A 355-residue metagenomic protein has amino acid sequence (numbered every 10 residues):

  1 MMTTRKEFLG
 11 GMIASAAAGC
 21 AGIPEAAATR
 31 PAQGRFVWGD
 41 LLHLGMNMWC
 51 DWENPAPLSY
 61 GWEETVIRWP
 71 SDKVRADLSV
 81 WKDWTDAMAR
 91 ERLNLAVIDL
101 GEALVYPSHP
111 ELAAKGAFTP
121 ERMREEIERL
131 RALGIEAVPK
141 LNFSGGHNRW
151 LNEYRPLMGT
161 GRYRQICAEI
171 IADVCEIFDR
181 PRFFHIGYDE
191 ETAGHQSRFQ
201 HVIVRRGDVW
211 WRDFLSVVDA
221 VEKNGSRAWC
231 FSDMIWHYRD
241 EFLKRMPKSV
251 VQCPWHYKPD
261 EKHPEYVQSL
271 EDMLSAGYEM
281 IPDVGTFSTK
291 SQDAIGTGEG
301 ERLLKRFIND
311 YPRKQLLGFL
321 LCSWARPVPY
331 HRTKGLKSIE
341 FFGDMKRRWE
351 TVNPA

Functional and structural regions predicted by a protein language model:
M2, G22-G34: C-terminal segment of N-terminal export signals and the immediately downstream linker at the start of the mature
E7-A26: N-terminal export signals
R30-R212, S216, A220-E222, S226-W229: Feature activates predominantly on carbohydrate-active enzymes
H43-G45, G101-A103, N142-G146, D189-E191 (+4 more regions): Active-site beta-loop-alpha junctions enriched in small/polar residues
A89, E128-A132, C175-D179, F242-R245 (+2 more regions): Acidic (Asp/Glu)-rich catalytic clusters
P156, E176-R182, R245-V251, R306-F319: Structural recognition of alpha->loop->beta junctions
C230-P264, Q292-E299: Substrate-binding cleft/loops of secretory-pathway carbohydrate-active enzymes
V284-A355: Substrate-binding cleft of secreted/luminal carbohydrate-active enzymes
